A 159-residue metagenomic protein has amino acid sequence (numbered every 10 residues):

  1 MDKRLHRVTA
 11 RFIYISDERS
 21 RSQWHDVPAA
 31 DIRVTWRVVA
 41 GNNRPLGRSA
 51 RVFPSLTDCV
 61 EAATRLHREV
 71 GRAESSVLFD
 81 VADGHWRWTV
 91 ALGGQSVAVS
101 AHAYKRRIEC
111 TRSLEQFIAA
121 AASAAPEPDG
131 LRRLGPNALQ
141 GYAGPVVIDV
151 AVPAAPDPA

Functional and structural regions predicted by a protein language model:
M1-L5, A50-A63: Charged, low-complexity, helix/coiled-coil-prone segments
M1-R33, N42-N43, R68-E74, A122-A159: Intrinsic disorder/low-complexity detector
I15, R19-R48, F79-V97: Short aromatic-glycine-(Arg/Gly/Cys) micro-motifs in beta-strand/loop hairpins
V34-R37, A63, F117, P126: Functionally constrained cores in energy, signaling, and assembly domains
W36-R37, S55, R68: Extended, low-complexity, intrinsically disordered tandem-repeat tracts enriched in acidic/polar residues
R44-L56, S96-R107: A short, exposed loop/beta-hairpin motif centered on an aromatic-Gly-Thr core
P54-V60, R106-T111, L131-P136: Short amphipathic alpha-helical linker/capping segments at the junctions of internal repeats and modular domains
E61-A121: Short, solvent-exposed interaction modules
